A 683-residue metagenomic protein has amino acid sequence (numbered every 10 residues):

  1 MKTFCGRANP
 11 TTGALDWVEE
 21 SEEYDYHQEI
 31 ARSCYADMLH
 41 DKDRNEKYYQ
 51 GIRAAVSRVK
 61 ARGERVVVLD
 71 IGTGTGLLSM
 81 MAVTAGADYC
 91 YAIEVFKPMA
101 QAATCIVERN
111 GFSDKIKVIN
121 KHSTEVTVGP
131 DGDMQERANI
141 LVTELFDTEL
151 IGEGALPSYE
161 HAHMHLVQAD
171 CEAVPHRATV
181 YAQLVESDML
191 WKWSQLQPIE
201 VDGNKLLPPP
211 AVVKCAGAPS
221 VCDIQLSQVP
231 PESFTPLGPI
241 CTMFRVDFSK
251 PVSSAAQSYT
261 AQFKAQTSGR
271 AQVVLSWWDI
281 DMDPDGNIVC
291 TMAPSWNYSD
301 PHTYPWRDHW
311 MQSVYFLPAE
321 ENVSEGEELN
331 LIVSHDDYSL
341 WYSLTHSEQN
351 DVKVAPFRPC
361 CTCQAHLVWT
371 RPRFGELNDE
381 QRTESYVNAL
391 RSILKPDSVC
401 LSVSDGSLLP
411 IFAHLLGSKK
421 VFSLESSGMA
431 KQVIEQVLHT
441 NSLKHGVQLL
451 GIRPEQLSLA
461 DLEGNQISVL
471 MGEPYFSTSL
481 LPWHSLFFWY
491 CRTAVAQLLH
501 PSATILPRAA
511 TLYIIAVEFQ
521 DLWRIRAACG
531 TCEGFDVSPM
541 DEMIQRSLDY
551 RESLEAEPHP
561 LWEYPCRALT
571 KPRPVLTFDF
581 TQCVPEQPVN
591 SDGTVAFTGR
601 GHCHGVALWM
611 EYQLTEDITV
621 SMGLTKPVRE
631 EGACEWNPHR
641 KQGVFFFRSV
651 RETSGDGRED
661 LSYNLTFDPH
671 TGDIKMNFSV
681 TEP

Functional and structural regions predicted by a protein language model:
K2-I71, G76-P683: Class I SAM-binding transferase module
